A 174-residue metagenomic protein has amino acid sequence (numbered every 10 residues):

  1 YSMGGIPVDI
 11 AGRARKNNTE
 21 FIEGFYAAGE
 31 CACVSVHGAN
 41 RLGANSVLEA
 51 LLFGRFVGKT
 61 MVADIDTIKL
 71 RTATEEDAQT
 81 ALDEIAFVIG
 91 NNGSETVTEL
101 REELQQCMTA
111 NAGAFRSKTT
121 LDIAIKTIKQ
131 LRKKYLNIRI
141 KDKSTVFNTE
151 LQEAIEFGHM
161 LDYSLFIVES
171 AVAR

Functional and structural regions predicted by a protein language model:
Y1, P7-A27, C31-R174: Glycine- and aromatic-enriched mobile tails/lids
